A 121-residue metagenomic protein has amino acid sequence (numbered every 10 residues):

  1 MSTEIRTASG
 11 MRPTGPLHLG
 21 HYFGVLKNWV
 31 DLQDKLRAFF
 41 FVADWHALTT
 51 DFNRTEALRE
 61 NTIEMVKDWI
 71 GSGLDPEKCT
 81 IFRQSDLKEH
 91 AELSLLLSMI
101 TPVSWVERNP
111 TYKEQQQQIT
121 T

Functional and structural regions predicted by a protein language model:
M1-T121: NTP-dependent nucleotidyl-transfer catalytic core
